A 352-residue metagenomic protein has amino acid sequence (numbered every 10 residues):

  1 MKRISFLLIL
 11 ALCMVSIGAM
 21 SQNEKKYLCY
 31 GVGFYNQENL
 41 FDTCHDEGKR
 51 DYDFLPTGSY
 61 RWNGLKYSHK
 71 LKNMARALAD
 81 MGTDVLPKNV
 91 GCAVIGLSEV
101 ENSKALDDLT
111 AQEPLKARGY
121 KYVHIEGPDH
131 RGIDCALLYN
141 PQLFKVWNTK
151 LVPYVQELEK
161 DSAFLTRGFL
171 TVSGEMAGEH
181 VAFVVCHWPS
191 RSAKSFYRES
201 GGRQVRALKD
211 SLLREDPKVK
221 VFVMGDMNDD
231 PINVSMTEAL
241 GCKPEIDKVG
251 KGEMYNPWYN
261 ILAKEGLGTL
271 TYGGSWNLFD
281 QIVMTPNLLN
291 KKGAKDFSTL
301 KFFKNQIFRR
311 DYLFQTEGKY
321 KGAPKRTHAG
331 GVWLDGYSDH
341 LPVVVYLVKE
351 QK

Functional and structural regions predicted by a protein language model:
M1-K25: Bacterial Sec-dependent N-terminal signal peptides
M20-E113, V123-I133, R203, R310 (+2 more regions): N-terminal, active-site-proximal structural segment of metallo-dependent hydrolase catalytic domains
S21-E24, D210-V221, D229-K352: Metal-dependent phosphoester-hydrolase catalytic domains
E24-V32, F41, Q142-K145, F164-H187 (+1 more regions): Beta-strand-turn-beta hairpins that frame and shape the catalytic cleft of phosphate-ester-processing enzymes
Y35-E38, S98-E101, H124-P128, N140-P141 (+4 more regions): Active-site-proximal beta-strand/loop segments in catalytic clefts of secreted hydrolases
D42-T43, K104-D107, R131-D134, S192-S195 (+2 more regions): Extracytoplasmic/secreted cell-surface and envelope-processing proteins
V94-G96, V100-H180: Structured beta-strand-rich core segments of catalytic domains in phosphoester-bond hydrolases
S195-P217: A long, amphipathic alpha-helix that forms part of the scaffold/cap immediately adjacent to metal-dependent active
